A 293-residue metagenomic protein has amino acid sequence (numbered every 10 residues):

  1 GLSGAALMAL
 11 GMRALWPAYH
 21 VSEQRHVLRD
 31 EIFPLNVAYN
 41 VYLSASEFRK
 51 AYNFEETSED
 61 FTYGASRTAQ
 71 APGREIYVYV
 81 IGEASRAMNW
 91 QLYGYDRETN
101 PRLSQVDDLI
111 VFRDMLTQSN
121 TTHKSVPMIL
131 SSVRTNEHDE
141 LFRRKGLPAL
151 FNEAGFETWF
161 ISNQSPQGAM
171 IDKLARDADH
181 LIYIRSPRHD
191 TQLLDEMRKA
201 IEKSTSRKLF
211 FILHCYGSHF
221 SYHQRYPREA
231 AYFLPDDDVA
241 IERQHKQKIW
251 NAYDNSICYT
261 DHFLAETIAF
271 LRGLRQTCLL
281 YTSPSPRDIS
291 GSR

Functional and structural regions predicted by a protein language model:
G1-L15: Helix-loop-helix transmembrane hairpins and adjacent membrane-interface loops of multi-pass inner-membrane proteins
G11-Y79, A84-A240: Active-site-proximal alpha/beta segments of enzymes that process anionic O-linked groups
Y95, D108, Q276-T277, D288: Amphipathic alpha-helical protein-protein interaction surfaces
E137, L213, W250-Y253, L264 (+1 more regions): Bimodal feature
D195-R198, D237-L280: A long, amphipathic alpha-helix that forms part of the scaffold/cap immediately adjacent to metal-dependent active
K203-S204, L274, S285: Alpha-helix C-cap/termination motif
Y281-S292: Single conserved hydrophobic/aromatic residue that forms the stacking wall/gate of nucleotide- or nucleobase-binding
